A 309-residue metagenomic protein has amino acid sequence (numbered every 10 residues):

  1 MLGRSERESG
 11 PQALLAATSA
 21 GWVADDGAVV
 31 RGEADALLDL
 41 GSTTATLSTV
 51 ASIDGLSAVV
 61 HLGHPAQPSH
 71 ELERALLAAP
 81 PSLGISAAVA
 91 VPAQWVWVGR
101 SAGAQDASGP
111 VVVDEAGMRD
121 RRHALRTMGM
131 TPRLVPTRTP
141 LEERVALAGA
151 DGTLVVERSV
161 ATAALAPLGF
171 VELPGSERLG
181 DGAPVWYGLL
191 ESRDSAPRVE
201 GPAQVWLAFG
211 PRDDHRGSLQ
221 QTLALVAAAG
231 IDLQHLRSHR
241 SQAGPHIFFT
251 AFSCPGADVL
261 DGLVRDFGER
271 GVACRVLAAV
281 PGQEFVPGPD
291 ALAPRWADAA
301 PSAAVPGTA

Functional and structural regions predicted by a protein language model:
M1-A309: Domain-level signature for soluble enzymes in the chorismate/prephenate branch of the shikimate pathway
